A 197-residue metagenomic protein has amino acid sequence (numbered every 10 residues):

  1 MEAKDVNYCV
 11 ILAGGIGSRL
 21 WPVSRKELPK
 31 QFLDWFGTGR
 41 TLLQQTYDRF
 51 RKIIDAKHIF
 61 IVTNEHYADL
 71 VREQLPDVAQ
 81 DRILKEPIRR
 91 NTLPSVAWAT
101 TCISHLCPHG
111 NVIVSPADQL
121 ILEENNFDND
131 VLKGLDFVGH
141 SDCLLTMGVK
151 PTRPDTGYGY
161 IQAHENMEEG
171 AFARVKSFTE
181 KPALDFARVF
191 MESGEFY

Functional and structural regions predicted by a protein language model:
M1-I11, P22-K26, G37-P116, L122-N125 (+1 more regions): Conserved N-terminal catalytic core of the sugar/cofactor nucleotidyltransferase
E124-Y197: Conserved core of the sugar-phosphate nucleotidyltransferase
